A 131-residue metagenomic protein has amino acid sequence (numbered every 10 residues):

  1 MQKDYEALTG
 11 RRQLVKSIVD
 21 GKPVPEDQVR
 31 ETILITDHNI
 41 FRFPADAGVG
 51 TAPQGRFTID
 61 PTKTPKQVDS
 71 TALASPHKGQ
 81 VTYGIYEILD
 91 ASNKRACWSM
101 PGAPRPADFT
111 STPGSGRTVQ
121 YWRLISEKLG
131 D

Functional and structural regions predicted by a protein language model:
M1-P23, T118-D131: Amphipathic/hydrophobic helical signal segments and adjacent flexible N-terminal regions that mediate secretion
Q2-Y5, L14-V29, I40-D108: Contiguous, well-ordered beta-strand patches that form the walls/edges of small beta-barrel/beta-sandwich domains
I33-I35: Soluble ligand-binding/transfer domains with enclosed cavities or grooves
S92-D131: A charged, solvent-exposed segment within the mature domains of Sec-exported extracytoplasmic proteins
